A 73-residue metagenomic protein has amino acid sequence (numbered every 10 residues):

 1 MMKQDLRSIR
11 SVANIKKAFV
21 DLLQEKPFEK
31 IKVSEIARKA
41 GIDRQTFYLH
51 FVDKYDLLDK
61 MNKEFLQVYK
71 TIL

Functional and structural regions predicted by a protein language model:
M1-S8: N-terminal intrinsically disordered/low-complexity leader segments
S8-S11, S34: Generic serine detector
A13-D21, E25, K39, D56-L73: Alpha-helical structural segments
L22-Y55: Helix-turn-helix
